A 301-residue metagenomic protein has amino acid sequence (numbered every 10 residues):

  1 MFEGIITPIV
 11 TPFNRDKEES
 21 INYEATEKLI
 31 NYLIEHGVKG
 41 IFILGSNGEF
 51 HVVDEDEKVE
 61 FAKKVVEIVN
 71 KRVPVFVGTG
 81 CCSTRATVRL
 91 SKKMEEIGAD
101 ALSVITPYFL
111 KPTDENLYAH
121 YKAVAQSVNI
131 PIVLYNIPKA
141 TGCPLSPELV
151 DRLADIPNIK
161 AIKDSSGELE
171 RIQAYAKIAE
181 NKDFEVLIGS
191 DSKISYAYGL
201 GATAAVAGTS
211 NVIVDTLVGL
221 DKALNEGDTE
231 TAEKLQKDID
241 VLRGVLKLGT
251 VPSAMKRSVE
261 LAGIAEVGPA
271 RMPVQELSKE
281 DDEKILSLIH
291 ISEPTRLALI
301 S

Functional and structural regions predicted by a protein language model:
E3, T7, T11-R15, S20-G142: Active-site beta->alpha loop and helix N-cap motifs at the rims of alpha/beta catalytic domains
G4-N14, Y32, H36-V38, N47 (+3 more regions): C-terminal alpha-helical cap/extension of soluble enzyme domains
Y23, E27-I30, P147, D282-L286: Short, amphipathic alpha-helical "lid/cap" segments that border enzyme active or binding sites
T26, K58, A62, T87 (+7 more regions): A general structural signal for well-ordered alpha-helical segments in protein cores
N47, Y108, I159, D191 (+1 more regions): Active-site pre-Tyr helix/loop in NAD(P)-dependent dehydrogenases
E67-V73, E96-G98, V128-I130, A154-N158 (+3 more regions): Short helix-capping segments at alpha-helix termini
A140-K247: Catalytic alpha/beta core domains of metabolic enzymes, predominantly
I289-S301: Single conserved hydrophobic/aromatic residue that forms the stacking wall/gate of nucleotide- or nucleobase-binding
